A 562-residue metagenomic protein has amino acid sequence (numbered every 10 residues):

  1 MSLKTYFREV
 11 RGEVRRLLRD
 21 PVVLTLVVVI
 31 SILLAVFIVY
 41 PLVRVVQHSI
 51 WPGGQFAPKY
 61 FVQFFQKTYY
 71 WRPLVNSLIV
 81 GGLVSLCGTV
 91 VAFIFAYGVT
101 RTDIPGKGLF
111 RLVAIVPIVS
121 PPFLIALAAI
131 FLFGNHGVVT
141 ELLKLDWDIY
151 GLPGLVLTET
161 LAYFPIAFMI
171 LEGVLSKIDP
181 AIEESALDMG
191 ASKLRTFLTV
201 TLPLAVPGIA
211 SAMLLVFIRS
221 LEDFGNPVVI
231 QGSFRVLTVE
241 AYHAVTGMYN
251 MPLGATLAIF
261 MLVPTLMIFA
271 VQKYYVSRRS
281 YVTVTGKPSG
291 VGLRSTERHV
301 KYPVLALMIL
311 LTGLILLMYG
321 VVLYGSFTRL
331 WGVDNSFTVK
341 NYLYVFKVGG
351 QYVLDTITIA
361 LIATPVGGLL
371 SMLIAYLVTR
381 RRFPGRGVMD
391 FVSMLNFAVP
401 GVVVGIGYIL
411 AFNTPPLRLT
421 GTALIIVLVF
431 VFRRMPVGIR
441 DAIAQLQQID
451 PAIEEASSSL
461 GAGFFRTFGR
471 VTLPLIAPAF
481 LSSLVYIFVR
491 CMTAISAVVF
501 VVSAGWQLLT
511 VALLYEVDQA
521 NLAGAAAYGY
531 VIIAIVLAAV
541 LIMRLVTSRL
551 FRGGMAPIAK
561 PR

Functional and structural regions predicted by a protein language model:
M1-V29, K273-I309, R544-R562: Transmembrane alpha-helical segments of polytopic membrane transport and secretion proteins
Y6-R15, A57-F65, F337-F346: A short amphipathic helical element positioned immediately N-terminal to and/or at the very start of a transmembrane
R19-G53, Q66-S176, V200-G225, T256-K273 (+6 more regions): Membrane-water interface segments at the C-terminal ends of transmembrane alpha-helices in multi-pass inner-membrane
E183-E184, E454-E455: Short alpha-helical segment that forms part of, or immediately flanks, the ligand-binding pocket in carbohydrate-active
E184, S192, R279-S295, W331-V345: Juxtamembrane inter-helical linkers in multi-pass membrane proteins
L187, S458: Alpha-helical residues within the helix-turn-helix
F224-M248, V333-D334, I495-L522, M555-R562: Glycine-rich helix-loop "coupling/hinge" segments at transmembrane-helix boundaries in multipass transporters
V239-P264: Helix-loop-helix hairpin linking two adjacent transmembrane segments in secondary transporters
